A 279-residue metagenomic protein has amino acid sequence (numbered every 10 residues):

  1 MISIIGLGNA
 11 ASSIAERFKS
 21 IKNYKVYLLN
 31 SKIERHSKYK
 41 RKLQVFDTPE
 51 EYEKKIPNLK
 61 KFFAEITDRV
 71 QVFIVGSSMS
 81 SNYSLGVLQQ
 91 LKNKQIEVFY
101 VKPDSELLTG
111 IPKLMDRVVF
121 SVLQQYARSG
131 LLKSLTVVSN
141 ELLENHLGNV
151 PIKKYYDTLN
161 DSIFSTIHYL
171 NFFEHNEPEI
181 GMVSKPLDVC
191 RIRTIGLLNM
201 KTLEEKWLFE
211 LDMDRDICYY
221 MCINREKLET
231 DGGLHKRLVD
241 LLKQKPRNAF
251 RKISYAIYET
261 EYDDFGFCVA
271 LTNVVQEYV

Functional and structural regions predicted by a protein language model:
M1-V279: Tubulin/FtsZ superfamily GTPase core signature
